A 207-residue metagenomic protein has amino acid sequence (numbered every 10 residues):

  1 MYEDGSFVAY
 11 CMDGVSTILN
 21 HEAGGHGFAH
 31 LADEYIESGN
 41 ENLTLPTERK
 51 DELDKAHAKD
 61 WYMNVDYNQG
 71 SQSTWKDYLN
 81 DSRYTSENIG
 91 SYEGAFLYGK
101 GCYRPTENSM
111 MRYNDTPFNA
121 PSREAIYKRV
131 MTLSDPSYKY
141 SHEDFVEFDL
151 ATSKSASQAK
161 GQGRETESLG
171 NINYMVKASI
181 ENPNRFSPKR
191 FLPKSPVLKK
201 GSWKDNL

Functional and structural regions predicted by a protein language model:
M1-S38: Active-site-proximal segment of zinc-dependent metalloprotease catalytic domains
E34-L207: Replace "(M1/M4/M9/M12/WLM)" with "(e.g., M1/M4/M8/M9/M12/M26/WLM)" and add "not limited to" to clarify scope
